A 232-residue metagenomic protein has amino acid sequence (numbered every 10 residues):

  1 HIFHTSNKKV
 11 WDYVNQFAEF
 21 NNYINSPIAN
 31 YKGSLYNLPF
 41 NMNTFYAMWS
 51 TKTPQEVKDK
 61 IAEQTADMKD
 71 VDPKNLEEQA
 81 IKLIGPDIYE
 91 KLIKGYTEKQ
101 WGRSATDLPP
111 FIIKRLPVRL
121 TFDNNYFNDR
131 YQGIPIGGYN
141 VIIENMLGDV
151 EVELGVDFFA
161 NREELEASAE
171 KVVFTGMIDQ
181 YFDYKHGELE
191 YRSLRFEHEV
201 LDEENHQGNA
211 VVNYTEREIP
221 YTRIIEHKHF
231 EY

Functional and structural regions predicted by a protein language model:
H1, Q132-G133, H198: A short acidic, glycine-rich active-site loop that binds or catalyzes chemistry on phosphate/adenosine moieties
H1-F17, P27: Glycine-rich FAD cofactor-binding loop and adjacent beta-loop-alpha segment at the N-terminus of flavoprotein
Y23-N25, G155-D157, H227: Conserved beta-strand termini and adjacent loop/short-helix elements that scaffold enzyme active sites in alpha/beta
P27-Y31, V212-Y214: Short acidic-hydrophobic surface loop/beta-edge motif
A29-N37, N43-K171, T175, Q180-F182: Active-site/ligand-binding neighborhood in enzyme catalytic cores
F158-Y232: Mid-domain catalytic core of redox enzymes that form a hydrophobic substrate pocket/lid adjacent to a catalytic redox
